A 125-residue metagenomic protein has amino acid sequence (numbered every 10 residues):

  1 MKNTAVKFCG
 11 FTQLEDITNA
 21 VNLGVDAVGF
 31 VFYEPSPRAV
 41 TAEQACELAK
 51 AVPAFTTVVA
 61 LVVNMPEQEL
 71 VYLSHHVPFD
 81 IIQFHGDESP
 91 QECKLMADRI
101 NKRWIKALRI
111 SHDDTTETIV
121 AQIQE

Functional and structural regions predicted by a protein language model:
M1-E125: Conserved N-terminal beta1-alpha1 strand-loop-helix module at the mouth
